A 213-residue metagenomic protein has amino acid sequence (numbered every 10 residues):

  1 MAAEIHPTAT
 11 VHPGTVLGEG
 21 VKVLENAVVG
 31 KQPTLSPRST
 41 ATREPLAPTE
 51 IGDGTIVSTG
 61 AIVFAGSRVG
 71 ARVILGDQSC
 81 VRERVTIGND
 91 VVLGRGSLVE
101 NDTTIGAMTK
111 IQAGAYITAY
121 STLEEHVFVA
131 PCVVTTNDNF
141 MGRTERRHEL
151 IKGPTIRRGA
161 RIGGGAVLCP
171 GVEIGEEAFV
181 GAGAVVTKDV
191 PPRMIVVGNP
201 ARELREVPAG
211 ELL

Functional and structural regions predicted by a protein language model:
A3-V197, R202-E203: Structural signal for interior beta-strand "rungs" in well-ordered beta-sheet cores of soluble enzyme domains
R193, V207-L213: A glycine/serine/threonine-rich, flexible loop-to-helix segment that serves as the NAD(P) cofactor-binding "lid"
